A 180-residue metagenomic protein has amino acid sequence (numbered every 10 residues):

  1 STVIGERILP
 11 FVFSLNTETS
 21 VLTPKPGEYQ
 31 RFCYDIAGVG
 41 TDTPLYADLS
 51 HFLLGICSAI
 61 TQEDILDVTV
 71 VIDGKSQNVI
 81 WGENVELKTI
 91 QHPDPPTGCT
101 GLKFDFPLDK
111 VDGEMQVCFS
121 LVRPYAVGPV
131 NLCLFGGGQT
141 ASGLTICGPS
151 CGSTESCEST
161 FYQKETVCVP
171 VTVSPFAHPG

Functional and structural regions predicted by a protein language model:
S1-G180: Extracellular or exported targeting regions of proteins
